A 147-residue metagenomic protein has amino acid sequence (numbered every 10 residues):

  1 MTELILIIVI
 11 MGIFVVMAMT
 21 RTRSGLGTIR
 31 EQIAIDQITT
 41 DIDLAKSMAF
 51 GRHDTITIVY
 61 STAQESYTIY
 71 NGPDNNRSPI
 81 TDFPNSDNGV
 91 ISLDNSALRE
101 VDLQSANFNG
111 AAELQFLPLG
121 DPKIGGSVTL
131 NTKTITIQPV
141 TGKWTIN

Functional and structural regions predicted by a protein language model:
M1-T22, D41: N-terminal single-pass transmembrane signal-anchor helix
I13-D36, S47, G51, T55-N147: N-terminal helix-rich module
